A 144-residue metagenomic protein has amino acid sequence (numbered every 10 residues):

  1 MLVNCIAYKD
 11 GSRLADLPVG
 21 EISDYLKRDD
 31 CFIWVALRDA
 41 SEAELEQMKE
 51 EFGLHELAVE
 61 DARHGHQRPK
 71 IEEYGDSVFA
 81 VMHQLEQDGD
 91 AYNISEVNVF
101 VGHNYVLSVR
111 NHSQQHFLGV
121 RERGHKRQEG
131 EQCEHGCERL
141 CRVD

Functional and structural regions predicted by a protein language model:
M1-D144: Peripheral, non-transmembrane regulatory/ligand-interaction domains of membrane transport proteins
